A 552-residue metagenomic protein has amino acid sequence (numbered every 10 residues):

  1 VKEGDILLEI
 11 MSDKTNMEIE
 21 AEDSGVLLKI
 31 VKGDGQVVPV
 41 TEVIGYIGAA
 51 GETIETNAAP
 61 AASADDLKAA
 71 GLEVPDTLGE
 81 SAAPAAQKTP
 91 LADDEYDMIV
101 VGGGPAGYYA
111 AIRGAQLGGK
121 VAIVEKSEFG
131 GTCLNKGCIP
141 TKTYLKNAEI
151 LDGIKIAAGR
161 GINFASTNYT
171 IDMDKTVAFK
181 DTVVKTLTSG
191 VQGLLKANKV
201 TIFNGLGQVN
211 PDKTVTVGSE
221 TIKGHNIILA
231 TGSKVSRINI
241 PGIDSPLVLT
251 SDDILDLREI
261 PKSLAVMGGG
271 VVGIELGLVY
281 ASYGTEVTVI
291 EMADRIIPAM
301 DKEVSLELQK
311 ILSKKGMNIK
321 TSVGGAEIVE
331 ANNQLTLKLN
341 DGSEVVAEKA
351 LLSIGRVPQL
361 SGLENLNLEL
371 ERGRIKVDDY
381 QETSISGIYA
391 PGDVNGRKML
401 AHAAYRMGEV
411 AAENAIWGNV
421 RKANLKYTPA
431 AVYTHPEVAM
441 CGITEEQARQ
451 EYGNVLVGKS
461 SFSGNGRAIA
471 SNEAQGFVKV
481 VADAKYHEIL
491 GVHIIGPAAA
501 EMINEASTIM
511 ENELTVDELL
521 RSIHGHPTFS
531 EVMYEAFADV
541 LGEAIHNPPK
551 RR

Functional and structural regions predicted by a protein language model:
K2-Y108, I112, A122, T528: Mobile cofactor-carrier "swinging-arm" domains
P84, P90, D94-Y96, I112-G119 (+8 more regions): Glycine-rich flavin
V101-G103, A115-S127, I139, T143-I150 (+3 more regions): Flexible, glycine-rich terminal cap/loop adjacent to redox cofactors in electron-transfer oxidoreductases
G102-P105, K126-S127, M267-G270, D393: Glycine-rich Rossmann-fold phosphate-binding loop(s) that bind the pyrophosphate of adenine dinucleotide cofactors
T167, T201-N204, Q208-T216, I222 (+2 more regions): A Rossmann-like FAD-binding core segment of flavoenzymes
P241-K262, E344-W417: FAD-site-proximal beta/loop scaffold in flavoenzymes
R258-M300, L400: Rossmann-like NAD(P)H-binding beta-loop-alpha module
